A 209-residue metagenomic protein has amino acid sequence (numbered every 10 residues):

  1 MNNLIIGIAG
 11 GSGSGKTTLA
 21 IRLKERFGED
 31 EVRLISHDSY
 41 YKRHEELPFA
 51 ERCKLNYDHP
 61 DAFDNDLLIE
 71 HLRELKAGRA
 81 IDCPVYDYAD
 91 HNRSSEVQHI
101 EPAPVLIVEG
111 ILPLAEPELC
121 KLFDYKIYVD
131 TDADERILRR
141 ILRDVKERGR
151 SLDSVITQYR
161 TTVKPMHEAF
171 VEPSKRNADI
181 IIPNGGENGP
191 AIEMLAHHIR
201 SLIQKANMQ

Functional and structural regions predicted by a protein language model:
G11: P-loop (Walker A) phosphate-binding loop of NTP-binding proteins
K16: Conserved lysine of the Walker
L19: Hydrophobic positions on the alpha1 helix immediately C-terminal to the Walker A/P-loop
E25-R33: Post-Walker A helix-loop "phosphate-sensing" segment adjacent to the P-loop in P-loop NTPases
R33, K42, E46-D90: Conserved nucleotide-sensing/catalytic segment adjacent to the nucleotide-binding pocket in NTP-handling enzymes
H71-L106, P113-E116, A206: Phosphate-binding/switch loop-helix module in NTP-utilizing enzymes
S94-R148: ATP-dependent NMP and nucleoside kinases share a basic, alpha-helical "lid"
E101-P102, L142, K164-Q209: NTP-dependent small-molecule kinase module
